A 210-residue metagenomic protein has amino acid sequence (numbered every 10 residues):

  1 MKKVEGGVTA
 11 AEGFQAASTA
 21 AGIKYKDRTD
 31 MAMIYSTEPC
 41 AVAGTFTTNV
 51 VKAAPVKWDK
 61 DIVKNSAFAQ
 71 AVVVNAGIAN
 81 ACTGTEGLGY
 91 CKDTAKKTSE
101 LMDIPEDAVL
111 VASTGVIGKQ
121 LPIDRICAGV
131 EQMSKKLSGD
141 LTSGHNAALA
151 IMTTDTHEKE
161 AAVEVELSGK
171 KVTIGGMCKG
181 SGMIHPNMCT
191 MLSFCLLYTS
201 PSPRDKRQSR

Functional and structural regions predicted by a protein language model:
M1-F46: N-terminal amphipathic/basic leader segments beginning at the initiator methionine
I34-A67: Active-site-flanking structural segment that lines cofactor/substrate pockets
K52-V63, L88-L101: Short, well-ordered amphipathic alpha-helical segments that serve as non-catalytic structural scaffolds within diverse
A69-N80, K171-I184, C189: Cofactor-binding beta-sheet edge motifs in enzyme active sites
V72, A76-T85, D107-A128: Short, surface-exposed loop/turn segments at secondary-structure boundaries that line and modulate
K92, L121-I151: Glycine-rich and small/hydrophobic secondary-structure elements
A148-S168: RNA-contacting regions in translation and RNA-metabolism proteins, encompassing KH/S1 modules where present
Y198-D205: Conserved small/polar residues in nucleotide/adenosyl-binding loops
